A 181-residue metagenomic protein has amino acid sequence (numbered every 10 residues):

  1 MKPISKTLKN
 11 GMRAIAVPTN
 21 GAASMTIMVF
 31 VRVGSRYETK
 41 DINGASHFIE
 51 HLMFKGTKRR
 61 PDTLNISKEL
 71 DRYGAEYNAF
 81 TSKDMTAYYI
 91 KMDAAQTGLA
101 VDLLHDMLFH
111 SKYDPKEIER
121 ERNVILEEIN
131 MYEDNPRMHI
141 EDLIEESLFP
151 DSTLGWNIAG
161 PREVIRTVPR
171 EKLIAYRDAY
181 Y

Functional and structural regions predicted by a protein language model:
M1-S24: N- or domain-start disorder-to-order transition segments that initiate the globular core
I4, A16, S35, M53 (+1 more regions): A glycine- and charged-residue-rich anion-binding loop/surface
T7, P18, N65-Y181: Charge-rich, well-structured scaffold segments of protease-associated domains
M12-A14, Y37-K40, F48-M53, M107 (+1 more regions): A broad, low-specificity signal for short, low-complexity segments enriched in glycine/proline and polar/charged
G21, T26-K91: M16/MPP (pitrilysin/insulinase) zinc-metallopeptidase core fold and M16-derived inactive scaffolds
